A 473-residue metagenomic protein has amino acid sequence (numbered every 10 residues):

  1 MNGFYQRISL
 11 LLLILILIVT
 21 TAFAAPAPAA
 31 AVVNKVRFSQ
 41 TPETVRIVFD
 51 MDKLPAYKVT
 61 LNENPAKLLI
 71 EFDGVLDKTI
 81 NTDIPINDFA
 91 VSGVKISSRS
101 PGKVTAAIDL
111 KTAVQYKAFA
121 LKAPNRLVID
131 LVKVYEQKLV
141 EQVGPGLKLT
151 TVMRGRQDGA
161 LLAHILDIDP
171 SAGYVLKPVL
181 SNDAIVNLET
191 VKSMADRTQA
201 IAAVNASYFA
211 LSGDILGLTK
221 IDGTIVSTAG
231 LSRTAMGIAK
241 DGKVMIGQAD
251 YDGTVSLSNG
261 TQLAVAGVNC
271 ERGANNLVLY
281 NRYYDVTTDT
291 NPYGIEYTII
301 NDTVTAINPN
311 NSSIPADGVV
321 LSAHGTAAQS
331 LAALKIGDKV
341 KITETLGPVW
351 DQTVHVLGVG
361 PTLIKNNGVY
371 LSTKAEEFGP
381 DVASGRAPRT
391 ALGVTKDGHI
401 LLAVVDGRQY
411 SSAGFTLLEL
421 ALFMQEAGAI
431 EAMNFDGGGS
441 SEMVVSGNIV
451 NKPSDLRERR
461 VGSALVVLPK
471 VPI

Functional and structural regions predicted by a protein language model:
M1-F4: N-terminal secretory signal peptides that target proteins for export/translocation
Q6-A25: Sec-dependent N-terminal signal peptides of Gram-positive bacterial secreted proteins and lipoproteins
A25-D50, E63-I70, P85-Q115, F119-I473: Gly/Ser/Thr/Pro-rich low-complexity, intrinsically disordered segments
K53-Y57: Short amphipathic, basic-aromatic surface patches that mediate peripheral association with negatively charged
V59-T60, N81-D83: N-terminal plug
G74-L76: Acidic glycine-/aspartate-rich tracts in secreted/extracellular proteins
K78-I80, L331: Short, conserved charged micro-motifs
